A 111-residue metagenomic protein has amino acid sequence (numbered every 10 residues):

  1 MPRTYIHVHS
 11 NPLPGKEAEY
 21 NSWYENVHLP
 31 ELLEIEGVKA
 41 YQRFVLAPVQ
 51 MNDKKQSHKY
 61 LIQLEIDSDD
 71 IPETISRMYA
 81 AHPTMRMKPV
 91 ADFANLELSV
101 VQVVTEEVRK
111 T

Functional and structural regions predicted by a protein language model:
M1-T111: Macromolecular interaction modules
